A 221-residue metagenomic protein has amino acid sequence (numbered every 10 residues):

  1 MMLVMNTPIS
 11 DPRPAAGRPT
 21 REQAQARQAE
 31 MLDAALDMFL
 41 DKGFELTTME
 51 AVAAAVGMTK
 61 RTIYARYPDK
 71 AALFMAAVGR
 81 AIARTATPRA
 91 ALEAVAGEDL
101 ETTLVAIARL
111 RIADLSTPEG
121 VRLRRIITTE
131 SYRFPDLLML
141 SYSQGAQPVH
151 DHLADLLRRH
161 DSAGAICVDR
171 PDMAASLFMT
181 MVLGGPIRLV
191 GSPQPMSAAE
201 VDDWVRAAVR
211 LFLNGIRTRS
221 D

Functional and structural regions predicted by a protein language model:
M1-K42, L46-M58, A65-A72: Basic, helix-initiating cap at the start of DNA-binding domains
A24, Q28, L32, V78 (+3 more regions): Amphipathic, non-transmembrane alpha-helical scaffold segments
L32, E101, V105, R109 (+4 more regions): An amphipathic alpha-helix signature
M75, G79, A83, R109 (+7 more regions): Generic alpha-helical structural context detector
M75-I107, A113-L115, E119, L153 (+1 more regions): Amphipathic alpha-helical linker/stalk segments
A81, T85-R89, L115, E119 (+5 more regions): Short amphipathic alpha-helical interaction/hinge segments
R109, A113-D155, A198: Short secondary-structure transition hinges
M139, Q147, D161-R210, R219-D221: Hydrophobic/aromatic-rich alpha-helical bundle segments in the mid-to-C-terminal region
